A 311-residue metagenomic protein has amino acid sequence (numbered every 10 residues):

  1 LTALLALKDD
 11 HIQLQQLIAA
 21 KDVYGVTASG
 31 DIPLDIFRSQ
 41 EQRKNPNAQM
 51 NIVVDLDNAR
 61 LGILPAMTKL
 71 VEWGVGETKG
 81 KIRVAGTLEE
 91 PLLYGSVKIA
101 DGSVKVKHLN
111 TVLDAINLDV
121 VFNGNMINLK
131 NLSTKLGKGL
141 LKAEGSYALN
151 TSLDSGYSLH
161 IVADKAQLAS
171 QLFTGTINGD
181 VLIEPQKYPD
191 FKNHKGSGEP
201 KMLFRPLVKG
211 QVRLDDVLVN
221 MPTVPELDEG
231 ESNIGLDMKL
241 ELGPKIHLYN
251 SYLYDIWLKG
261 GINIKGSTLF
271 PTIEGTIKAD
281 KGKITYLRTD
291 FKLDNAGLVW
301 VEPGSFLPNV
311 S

Functional and structural regions predicted by a protein language model:
L1-T27, P33-K44, M50, L61-I63 (+3 more regions): Strand-loop-strand
V53: Structured alpha-helical
